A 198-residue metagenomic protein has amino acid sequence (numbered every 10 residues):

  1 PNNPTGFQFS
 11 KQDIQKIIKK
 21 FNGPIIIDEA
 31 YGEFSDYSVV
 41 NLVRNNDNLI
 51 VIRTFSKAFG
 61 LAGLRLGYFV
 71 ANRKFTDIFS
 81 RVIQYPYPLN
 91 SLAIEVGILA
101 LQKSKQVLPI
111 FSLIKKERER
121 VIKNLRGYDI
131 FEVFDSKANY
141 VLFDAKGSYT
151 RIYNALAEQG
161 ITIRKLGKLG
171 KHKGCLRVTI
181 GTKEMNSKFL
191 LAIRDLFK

Functional and structural regions predicted by a protein language model:
P4-I25, E29-A58: Active-site pre-lysine segment of PLP-dependent enzymes
Q12, E158-Q159, K168-K198: PLP-dependent enzyme catalytic core of the Aspartate aminotransferase-like
N22, D47, D129-I130, G160: Residue-level detector of structured alpha->beta connecting loops
N48-G127, F131-V133: PLP-dependent aminotransferase class I/II
G63, K137, G170-G174: Short acidic/glycine-enriched loop/turn segments that link adjacent beta-strands
A71, F143-G147, I180-T182: Short beta-strand-to-loop capping motifs
I114-K115, L125-Q159, L176: Conserved PLP-binding catalytic core of the aspartate aminotransferase-like
